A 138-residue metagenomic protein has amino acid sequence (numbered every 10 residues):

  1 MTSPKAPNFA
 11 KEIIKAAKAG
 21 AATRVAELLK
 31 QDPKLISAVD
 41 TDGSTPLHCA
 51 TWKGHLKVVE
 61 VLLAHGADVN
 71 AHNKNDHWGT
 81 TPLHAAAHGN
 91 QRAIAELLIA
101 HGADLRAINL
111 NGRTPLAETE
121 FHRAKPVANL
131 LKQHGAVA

Functional and structural regions predicted by a protein language model:
M1-Q31, S37, T41-S44, V137-A138: Intrinsically disordered, low-complexity regulatory segments in ankyrin-centric signaling systems
F9, G43, D76-G79, G112: Start-of-repeat signature of ankyrin repeats
K15-G20, C49-H55, A85-Q91, E118-A124: Ankyrin repeat A-helix N-terminal signature
R24, K57-V58, A93-I94, P126-V127: Conserved ankyrin/ankyrin-like repeat signature
L29-K34, E60-D68, E96-D104, K132-V137: Ankyrin repeat domain, specifically the short helix-to-loop turn at the C-terminus of the second helix of each repeat
S37, N70-H72, R106: Ankyrin-repeat junction/capping positions
C49-T80: Alpha-helical adaptor scaffolds
N111-A138: Leucine-rich solenoid repeat scaffolds
